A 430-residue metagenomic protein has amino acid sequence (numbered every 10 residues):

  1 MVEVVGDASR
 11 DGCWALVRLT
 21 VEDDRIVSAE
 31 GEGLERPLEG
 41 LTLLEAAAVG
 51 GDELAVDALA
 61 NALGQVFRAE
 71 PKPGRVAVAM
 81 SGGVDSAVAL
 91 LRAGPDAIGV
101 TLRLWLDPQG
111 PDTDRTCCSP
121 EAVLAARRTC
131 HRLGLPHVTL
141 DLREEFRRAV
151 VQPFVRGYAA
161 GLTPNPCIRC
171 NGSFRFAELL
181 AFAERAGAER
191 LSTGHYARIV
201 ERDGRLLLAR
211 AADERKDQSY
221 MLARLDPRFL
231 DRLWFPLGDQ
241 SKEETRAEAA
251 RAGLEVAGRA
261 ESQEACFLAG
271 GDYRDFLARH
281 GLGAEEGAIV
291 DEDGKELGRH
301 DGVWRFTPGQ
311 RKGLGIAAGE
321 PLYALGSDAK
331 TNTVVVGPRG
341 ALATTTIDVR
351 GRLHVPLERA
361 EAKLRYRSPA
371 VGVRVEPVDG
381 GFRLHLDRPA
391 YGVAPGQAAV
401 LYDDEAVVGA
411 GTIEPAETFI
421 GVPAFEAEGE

Functional and structural regions predicted by a protein language model:
M1, R68-G74, G340-A343, P356: Short domain-boundary/entry signatures in modular proteins, especially in secreted/extracellular architectures
M1-S9: Short, Gly/Pro- and small/polar-rich lid/capping loops
V2, C13-A15, R25-V27, G74 (+2 more regions): Residues at beta-strand starts and edge strands
R10-E70: Active-site- and interface-proximal helix/loop "cap" or "latch" segments in soluble metabolic and energy-transducing
G12-W14, L54, A58, E121 (+5 more regions): Conserved active-site and cofactor/substrate-binding residues in soluble primary-metabolism enzymes
L19-T20, L180-A181, G309-G315: Short aromatic-glycine motifs in intrinsically disordered, low-complexity regions
E70-A223, E243-E244, A250: ATP-dependent adenylation/nucleotidyltransferase module used to activate substrates
S81-V84, S192-I199, G204-E430: AMP-forming adenylation/ATP pyrophosphatase catalytic core
